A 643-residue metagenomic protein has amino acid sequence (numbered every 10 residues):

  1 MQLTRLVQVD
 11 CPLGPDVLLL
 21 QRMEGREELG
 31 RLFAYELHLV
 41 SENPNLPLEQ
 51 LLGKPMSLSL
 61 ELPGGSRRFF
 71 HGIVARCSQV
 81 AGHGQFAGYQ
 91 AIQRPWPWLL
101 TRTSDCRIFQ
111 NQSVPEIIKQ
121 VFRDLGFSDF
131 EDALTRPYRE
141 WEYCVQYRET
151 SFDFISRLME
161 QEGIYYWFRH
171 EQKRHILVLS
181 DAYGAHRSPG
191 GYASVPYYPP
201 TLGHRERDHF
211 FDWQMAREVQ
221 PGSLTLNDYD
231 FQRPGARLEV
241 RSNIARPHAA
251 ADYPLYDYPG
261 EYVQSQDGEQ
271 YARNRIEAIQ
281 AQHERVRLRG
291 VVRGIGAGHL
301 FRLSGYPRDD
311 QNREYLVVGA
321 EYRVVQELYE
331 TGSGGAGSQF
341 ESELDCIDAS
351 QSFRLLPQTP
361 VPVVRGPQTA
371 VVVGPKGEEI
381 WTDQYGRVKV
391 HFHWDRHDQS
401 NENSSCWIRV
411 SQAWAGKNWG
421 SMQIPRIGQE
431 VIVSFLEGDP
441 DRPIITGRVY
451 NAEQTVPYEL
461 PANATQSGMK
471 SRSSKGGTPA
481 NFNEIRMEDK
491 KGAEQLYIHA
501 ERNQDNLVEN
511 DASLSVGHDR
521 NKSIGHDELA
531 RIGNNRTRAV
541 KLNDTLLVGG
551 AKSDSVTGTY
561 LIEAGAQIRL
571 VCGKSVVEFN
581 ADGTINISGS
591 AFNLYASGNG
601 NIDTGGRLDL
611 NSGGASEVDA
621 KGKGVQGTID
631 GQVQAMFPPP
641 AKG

Functional and structural regions predicted by a protein language model:
M1-R107, Q161, H283: Assembly/oligomerization scaffold segments
E36-L46, Q280-V291, P357, W414-G420: Short alpha-helix capping/helix-loop boundary micro-motifs
L58-L60, L303, E430-V433: A generic structural signal for residues embedded in beta-strands
G64-G72, D309-V318, E327, G438-R448: Short, Lys/Arg- and Gly-enriched loop/turn segments at beta-strand edges
C77-Y89, P97-L99, Y192, Y322-S350 (+4 more regions): Short peripheral tails and domain-boundary helices/loops at the edges of structured domains
G82-H83, Q112-F130, R136, C144-S350: Extended, domain-scale alpha-helical bundle/helix-rich regions
F168, V178-S180, R187, V364-D603 (+1 more regions): Structural signature for extended repeat/solenoid scaffolds and their inter-repeat hinge/linker regions, spanning
